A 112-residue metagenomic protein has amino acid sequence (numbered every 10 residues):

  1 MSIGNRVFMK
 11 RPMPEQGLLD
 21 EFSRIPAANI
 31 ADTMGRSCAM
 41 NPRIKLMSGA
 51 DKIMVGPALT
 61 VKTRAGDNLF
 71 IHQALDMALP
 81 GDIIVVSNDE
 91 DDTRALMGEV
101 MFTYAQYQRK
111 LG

Functional and structural regions predicted by a protein language model:
M1-R64: Intrinsically disordered, low-complexity regions enriched in acidic/Ser/Thr/Pro/Gln residues
F8, F22, F70, F102-Y107: Phenylalanine-focused residue identity feature
P26-T33, P57, F70, A74 (+3 more regions): General structural feature for long, well-ordered alpha-helical segments within catalytic domains of soluble enzymes
R36, A50, D67, G81-I84 (+1 more regions): A generic structural micro-environment signature that highlights single residues at secondary-structure boundaries
P42, G66-L69, T93: Short, acidic Gly/Pro/Ser/Thr-rich loop/turn segments
K45-S48, N68-D76: Short, charged beta->alpha transition segments
V61-N68, G112: Short, structured beta-strand/loop micro-motifs enriched in basic residues and often containing a Trp
A74-G112: Extracellular/luminal Protease-associated
